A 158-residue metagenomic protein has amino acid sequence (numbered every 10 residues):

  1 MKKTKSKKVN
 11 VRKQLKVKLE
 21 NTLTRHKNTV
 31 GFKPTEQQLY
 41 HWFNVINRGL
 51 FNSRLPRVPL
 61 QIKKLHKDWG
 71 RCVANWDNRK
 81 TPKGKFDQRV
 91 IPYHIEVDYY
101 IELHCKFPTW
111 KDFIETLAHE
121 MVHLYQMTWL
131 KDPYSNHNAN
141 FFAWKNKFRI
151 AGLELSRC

Functional and structural regions predicted by a protein language model:
M1-E115, L124-C158: Active-site-proximal or metal-binding-adjacent scaffold patches in catalytic folds
E120: Walker B catalytic acidic pair
